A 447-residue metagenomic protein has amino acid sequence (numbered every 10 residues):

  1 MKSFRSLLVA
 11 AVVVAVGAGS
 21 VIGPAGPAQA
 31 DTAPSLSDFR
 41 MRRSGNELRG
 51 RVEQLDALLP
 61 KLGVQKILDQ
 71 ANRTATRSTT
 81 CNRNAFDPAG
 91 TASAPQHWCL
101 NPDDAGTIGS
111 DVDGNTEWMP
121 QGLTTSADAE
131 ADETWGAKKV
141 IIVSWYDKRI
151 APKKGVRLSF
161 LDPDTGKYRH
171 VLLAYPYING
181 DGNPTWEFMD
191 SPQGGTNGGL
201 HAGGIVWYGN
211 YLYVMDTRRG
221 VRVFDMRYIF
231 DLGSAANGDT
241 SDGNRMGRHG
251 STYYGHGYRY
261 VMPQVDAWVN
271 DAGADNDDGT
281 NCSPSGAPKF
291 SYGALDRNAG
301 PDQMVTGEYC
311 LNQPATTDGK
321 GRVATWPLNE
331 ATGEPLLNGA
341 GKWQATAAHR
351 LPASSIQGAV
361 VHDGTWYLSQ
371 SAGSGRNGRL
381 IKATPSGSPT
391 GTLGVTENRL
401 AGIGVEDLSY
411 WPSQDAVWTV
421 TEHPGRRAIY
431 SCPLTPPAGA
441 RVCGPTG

Functional and structural regions predicted by a protein language model:
M1-A30: Secretory targeting and sorting signals
S35-P184: Beta-propeller domains
W98-G114, R169-G195, N276-S283, N338-R350 (+1 more regions): A short beta-strand motif characteristic of beta-propeller blades
D113-A137, N197-Y208, C282-Q303, P352 (+3 more regions): Structural signature of eukaryotic scaffold interfaces centered on beta-propeller domains
D128, K139, A294-D296, P301-E406 (+1 more regions): Loop/turn-rich, solvent-exposed surfaces of beta-rich toroidal or solenoidal domains
D128, S144-K148, T217-R218, M226 (+3 more regions): Short loop/turn segments immediately following the C-termini of beta-strands
R149-S159, G220-Y228, N312-N329, S374-P385 (+1 more regions): Structural motif
V405-G447: Blade-level signature of beta-propeller repeat domains, shared across WD40, Kelch, NHL, RCC1 and BNR/Asp-box propellers
